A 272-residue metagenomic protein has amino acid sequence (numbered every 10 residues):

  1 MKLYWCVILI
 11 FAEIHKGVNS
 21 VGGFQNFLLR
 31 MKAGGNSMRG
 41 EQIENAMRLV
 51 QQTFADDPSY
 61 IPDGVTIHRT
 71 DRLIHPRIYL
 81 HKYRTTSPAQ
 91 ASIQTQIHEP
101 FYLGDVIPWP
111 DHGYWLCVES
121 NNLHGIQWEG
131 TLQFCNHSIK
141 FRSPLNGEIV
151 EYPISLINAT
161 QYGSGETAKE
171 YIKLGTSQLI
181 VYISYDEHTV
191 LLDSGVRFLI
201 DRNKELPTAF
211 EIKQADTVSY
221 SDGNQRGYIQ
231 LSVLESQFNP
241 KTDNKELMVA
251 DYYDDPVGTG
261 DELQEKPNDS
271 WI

Functional and structural regions predicted by a protein language model:
F11-S143: N-terminal intrinsically disordered, low-complexity, charge/repeat-rich segments that act as generic
Q90, N121-N136, A215-S236: Short, solvent-exposed secondary-structure boundary/capping segments
S92-P100, I180-T189: A structural micro-motif recognizing beta-strand termini and the immediately following turn/loop segments
P100-P108, E187-N203: Short coil-to-beta transition motif at edge beta-strands of beta-rich domains
H112-Y185: Surface-exposed beta-loop interaction hotspot
G113-N122, E205-S219: Short beta-strand-centered aromatic/proline hotspots
Q225-I272: Protruding loop/beta-arch "assembly-hinge" segments enriched in small, turn-prone residues
